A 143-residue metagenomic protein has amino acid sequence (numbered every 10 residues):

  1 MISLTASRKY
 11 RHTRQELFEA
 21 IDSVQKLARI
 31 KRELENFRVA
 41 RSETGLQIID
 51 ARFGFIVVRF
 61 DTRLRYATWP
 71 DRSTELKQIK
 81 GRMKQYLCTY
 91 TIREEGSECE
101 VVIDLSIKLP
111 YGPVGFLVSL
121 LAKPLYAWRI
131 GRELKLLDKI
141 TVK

Functional and structural regions predicted by a protein language model:
M1-T44: Hydrophobic ligand-binding cavity/cleft-lining segments
S3-L4, L34-N36, I48-D50, S73-E75 (+1 more regions): Short structured motifs
A6-R8, D61-A67, L87-E94, L105: Hydrophobic/aromatic beta-strand elements that line small-molecule binding cavities or substrate pockets in beta-rich
Y10-H12, F53-V57, T68-P70, R82 (+2 more regions): Beta-strand elements of well-folded, non-transmembrane domains
R11-R14, R41-E43, A67-R72, T91-E100: A short, structured loop/turn motif at beta-sheet edges
A28, R38-G81, R132-K143: Glycine-rich portal/gate segments that line the openings of hydrophobic small-molecule binding cavities
Q78-W128: Beta-strand/loop substructures that line and gate deep hydrophobic ligand-binding cavities in soluble
